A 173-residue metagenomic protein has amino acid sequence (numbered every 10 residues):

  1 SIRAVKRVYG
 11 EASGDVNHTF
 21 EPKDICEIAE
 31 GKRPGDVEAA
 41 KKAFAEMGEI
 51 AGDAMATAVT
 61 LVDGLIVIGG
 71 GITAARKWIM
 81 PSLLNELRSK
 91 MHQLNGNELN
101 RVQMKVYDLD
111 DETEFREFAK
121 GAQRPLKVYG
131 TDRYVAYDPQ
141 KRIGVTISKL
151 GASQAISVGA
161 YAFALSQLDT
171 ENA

Functional and structural regions predicted by a protein language model:
S1-A173: ATP-binding/phosphotransfer module of carbohydrate and carboxylate kinases, centering on a glycine-rich
